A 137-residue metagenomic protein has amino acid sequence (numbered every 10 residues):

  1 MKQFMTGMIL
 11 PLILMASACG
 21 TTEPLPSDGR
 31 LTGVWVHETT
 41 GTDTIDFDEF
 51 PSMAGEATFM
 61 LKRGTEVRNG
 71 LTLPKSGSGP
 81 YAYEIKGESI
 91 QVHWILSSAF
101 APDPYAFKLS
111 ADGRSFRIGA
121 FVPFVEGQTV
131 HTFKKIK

Functional and structural regions predicted by a protein language model:
M1-M8: Bacterial N-terminal signal peptides that target proteins for export
M15-A18: C-terminal motif of bacterial Sec signal peptides marking the signal peptidase cleavage site
G20-V36: N-terminal helix-cap/turn-to-beta initiation motif at the start of protein domains
T21-P24, S76-G87, S115-K137: Edge beta-strand at a domain terminus
R30, E49-S52, I85-G87, L109-A111 (+1 more regions): Generic beta-strand structural signal
W35-H37, I90-S97, R117-F121: Short beta-strand segments that buttress and anchor functional surface loops
T42-Q91, I95-S97: N-terminal glycine/threonine-rich, aromatic-flanked beta-hairpin/loop signature
S89-A111: Acidic, glycine-rich flexible loop segments
